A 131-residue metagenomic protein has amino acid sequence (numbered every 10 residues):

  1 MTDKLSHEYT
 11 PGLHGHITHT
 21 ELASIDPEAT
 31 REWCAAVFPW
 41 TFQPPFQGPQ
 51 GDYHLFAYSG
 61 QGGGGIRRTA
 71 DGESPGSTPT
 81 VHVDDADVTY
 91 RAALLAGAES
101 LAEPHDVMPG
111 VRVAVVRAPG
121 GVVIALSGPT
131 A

Functional and structural regions predicted by a protein language model:
M1-R31, S77-P79, S127-A131: N-terminal beta-strand motif that seeds the catalytic metal site of vicinal oxygen chelate
P11-I17, E21-G62: Core segments of cupin and vicinal oxygen chelate
I17-I25, A70-L94, R112-R117: Vicinal oxygen chelate
T30-C34, A93, G121: Conserved active-site tyrosine of GNAT-family acetyltransferases
T41-G48, A102-V107, A131: Conserved catalytic-core motifs of GNAT/GCN5-like acyltransferases
G48-D52, E73-P75, V107-R112: Short acidic/glycine-enriched loop/turn segments that link adjacent beta-strands
F56-G60, V116-P119, P129: Active-site beta-strand termini and strand-to-loop segments that position acidic
